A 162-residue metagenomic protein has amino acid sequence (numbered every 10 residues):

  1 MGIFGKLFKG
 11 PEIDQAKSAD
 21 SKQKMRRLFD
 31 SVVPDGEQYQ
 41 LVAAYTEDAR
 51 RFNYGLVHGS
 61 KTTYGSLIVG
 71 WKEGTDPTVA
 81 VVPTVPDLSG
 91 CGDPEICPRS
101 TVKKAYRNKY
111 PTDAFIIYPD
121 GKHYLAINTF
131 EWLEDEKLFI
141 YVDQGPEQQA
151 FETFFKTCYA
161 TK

Functional and structural regions predicted by a protein language model:
M1, V42-A43, V79, K104: Residue-level detector of intrinsically disordered, flexible termini and proteolytic processing junctions
G2-K72: Anionic N-terminal interaction surfaces
I3-K6, A16, W132-K162: Terminal and domain-flanking low-complexity segments
M25, F29-V33, Y106, F155-K162: Hydrophobic, Leu/Ile/Phe/Ala-enriched alpha-helical segments that form helix-helix packing faces
G55-P119, Y124: Phosphoinositide-binding peripheral membrane targeting modules
L125-F130: A short macromolecule-binding patch
